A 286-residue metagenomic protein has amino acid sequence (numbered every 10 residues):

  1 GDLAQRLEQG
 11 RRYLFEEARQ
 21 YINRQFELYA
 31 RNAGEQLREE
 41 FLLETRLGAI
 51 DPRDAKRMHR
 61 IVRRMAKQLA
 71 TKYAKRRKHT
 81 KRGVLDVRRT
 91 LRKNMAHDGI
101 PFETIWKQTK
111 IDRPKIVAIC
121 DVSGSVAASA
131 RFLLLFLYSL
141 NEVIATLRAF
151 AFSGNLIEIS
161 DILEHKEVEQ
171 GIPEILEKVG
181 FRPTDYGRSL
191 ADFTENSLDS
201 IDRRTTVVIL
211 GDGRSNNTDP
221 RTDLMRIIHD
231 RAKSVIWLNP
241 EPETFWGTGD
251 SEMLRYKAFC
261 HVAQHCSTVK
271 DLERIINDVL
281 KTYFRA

Functional and structural regions predicted by a protein language model:
G1-R113: Acidic/polar low-complexity segments with low predicted structural confidence
Q68, W106, A128-D185: Metal-dependent catalytic core segments for phosphate chemistry
L91, I119-S123, T205-N216, H261: DG-centered beta-turn motif at the end of beta-strands
L91, W106-L134: MIDAS-like acidic motif and immediate structural context at the N-terminus of von Willebrand factor A/I domains
A118, A149-A151, V207-I209, W237: Structural beta-sheet core signal
I157-I159, E169-T205, P242, T248: Von Willebrand factor
T218-R221: Conserved alpha-helical "signature site" that marks functionally important helical segments or helix/loop junctions
R226-A286: Von Willebrand factor type A / integrin I
